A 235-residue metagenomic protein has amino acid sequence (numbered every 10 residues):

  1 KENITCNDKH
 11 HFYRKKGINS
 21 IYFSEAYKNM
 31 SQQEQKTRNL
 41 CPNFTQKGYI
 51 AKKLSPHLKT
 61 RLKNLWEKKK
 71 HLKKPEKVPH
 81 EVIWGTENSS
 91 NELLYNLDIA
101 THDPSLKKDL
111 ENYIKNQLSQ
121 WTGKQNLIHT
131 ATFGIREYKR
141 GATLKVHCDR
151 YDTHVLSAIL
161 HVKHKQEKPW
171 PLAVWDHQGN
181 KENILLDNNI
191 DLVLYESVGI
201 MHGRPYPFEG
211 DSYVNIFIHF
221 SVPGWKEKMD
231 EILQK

Functional and structural regions predicted by a protein language model:
K1-T122: Non-heme Fe(II)/2-oxoglutarate
K70, Q125-L127, Q166: Secondary-structure boundary/capping signal
Q120, I128, F217-F220: Histidine-/acidic-rich catalytic cores in large beta-rich domains
K124-G134: A short coil-to-beta-strand element that immediately follows conserved catalytic motifs
K139-I200, D211-I216, S221-I232: Catalytic core of non-heme Fe(II) oxygenases with the double-stranded beta-helix
R204-G210: Short proline/glycine-enriched turn/loop segments at secondary-structure junctions
